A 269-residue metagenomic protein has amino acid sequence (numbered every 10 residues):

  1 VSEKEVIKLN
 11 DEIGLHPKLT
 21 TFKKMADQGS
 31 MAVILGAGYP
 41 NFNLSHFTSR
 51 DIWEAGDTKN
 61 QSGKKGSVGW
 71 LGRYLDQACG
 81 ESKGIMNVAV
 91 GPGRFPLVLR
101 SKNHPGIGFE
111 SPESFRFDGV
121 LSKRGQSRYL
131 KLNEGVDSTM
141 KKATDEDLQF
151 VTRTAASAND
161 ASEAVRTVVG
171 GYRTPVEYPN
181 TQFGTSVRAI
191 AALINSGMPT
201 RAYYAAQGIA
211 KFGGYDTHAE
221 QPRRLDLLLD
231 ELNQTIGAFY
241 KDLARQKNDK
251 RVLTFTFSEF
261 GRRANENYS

Functional and structural regions predicted by a protein language model:
V1-Q246, N265: Feature for exported/extracytoplasmic and membrane-associated proteins, marking the mature portion
K247-R251: Flexible, glycine/charged-enriched surface loops at secondary-structure junctions
V252-F260: Acidic/histidine-rich, metal-coordinating catalytic segments
G261-S269: Histidine-centered active-site microenvironments of extracellular/periplasmic hydrolases and transferases
